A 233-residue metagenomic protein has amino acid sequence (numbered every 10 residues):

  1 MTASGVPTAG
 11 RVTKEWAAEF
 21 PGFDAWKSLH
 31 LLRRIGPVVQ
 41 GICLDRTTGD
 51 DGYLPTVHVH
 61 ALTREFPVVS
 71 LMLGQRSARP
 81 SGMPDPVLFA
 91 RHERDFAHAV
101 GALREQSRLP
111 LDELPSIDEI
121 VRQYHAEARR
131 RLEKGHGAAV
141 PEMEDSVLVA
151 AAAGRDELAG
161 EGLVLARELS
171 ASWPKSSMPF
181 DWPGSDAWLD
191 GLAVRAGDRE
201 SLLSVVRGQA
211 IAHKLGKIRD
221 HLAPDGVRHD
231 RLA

Functional and structural regions predicted by a protein language model:
G5-A9, R34-V39, G49: Short, surface-exposed loop/strand segments
V6-K27: Amphipathic alpha-helical segments
A25-G36: A short acidic/basic microdomain associated with nuclease active sites
V38, C43-A233: Intrinsically disordered, low-complexity regulatory regions enriched in serine/threonine/proline and acidic residues
